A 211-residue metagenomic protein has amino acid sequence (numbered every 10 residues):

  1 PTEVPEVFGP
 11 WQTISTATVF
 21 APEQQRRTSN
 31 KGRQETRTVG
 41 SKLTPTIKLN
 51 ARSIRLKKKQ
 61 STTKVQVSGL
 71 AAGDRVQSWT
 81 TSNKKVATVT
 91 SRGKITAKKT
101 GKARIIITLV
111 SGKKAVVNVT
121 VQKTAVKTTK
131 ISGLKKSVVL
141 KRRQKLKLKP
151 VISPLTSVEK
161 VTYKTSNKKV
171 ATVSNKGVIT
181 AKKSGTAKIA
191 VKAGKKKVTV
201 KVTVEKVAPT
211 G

Functional and structural regions predicted by a protein language model:
P1-T46: Thrombospondin type-1
G40-G211: Extracytoplasmic soluble-region selector
